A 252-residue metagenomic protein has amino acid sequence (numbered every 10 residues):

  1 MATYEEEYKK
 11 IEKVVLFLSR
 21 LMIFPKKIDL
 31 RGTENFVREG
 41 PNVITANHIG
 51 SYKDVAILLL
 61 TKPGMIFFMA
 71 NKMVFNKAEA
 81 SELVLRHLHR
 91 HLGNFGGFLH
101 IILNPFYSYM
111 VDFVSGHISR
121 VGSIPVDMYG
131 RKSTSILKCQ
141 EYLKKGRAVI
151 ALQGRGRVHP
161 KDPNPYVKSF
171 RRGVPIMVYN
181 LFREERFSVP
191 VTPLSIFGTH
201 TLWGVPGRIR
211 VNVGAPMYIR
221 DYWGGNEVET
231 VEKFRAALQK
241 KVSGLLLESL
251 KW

Functional and structural regions predicted by a protein language model:
M1-D29: N-terminal membrane-anchoring alpha-helices
A2-T3, K132-W252: Non-catalytic C-terminal accessory region of glycerolipid acyltransferases and related lyso-lipid remodeling enzymes
V15-L16, I28-T33, D54-V55, V111 (+2 more regions): A generic local structural motif
L18-G50: Helix-to-loop junction immediately C-terminal to a conserved catalytic motif
I23-P25, P63, I118-R120, E184-R186: Short, well-ordered coil/turn elements that cap or connect secondary structure elements
F24-P25, E39, R120-V121, K145-G146: Structured helix-beta-strand junction loops
K27-D29, F67, G122, P190: Conserved beta-strand segments of alpha/beta enzyme cores
R38-G130: Catalytic core of membrane glycerolipid acyltransferases/transacylases, capturing the structured, soluble-facing
